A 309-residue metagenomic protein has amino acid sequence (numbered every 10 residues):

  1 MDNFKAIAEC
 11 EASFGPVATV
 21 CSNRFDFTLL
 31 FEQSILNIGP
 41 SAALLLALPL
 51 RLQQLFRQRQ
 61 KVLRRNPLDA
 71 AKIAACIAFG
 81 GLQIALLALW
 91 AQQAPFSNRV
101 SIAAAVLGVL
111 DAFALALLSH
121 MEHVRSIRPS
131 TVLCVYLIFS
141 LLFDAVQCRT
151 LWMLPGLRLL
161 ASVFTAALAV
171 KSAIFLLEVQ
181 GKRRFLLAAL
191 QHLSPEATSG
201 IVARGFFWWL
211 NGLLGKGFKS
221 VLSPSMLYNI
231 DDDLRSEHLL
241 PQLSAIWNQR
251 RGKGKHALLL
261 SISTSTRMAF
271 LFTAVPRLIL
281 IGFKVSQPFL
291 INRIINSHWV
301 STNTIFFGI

Functional and structural regions predicted by a protein language model:
M1-S265, T273, S286-W299, N303-I309: Membrane-proximal cytosolic tails and large cytosolic loops of membrane proteins
L271-I279: Residue-level signal for short hydrophobic patches within transmembrane helices of multi-pass membrane transporters
L280-V285: Residue-level hotspots within the lipid-embedded alpha helices of multi-pass solute transporters
